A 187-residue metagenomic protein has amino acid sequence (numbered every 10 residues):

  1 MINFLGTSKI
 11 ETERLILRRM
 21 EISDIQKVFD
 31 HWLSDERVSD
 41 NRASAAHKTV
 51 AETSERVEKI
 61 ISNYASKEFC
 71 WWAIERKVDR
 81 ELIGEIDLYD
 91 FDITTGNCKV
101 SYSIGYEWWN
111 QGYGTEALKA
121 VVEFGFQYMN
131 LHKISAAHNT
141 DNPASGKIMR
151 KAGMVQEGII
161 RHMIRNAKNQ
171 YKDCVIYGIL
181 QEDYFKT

Functional and structural regions predicted by a protein language model:
M1-K27, H31-S39, E58, E75-T187: Acyl-donor (CoA/ACP) binding surface of acyl/acetyltransferases
W32, R42, Y64-A65: Hydrophobic residues in alpha-helical segments
R37-K59: Conserved GNAT-fold acetyl-CoA-binding loop/helix
S44-A45, S66, G96: Short, surface-exposed helix-loop/turn micro-motifs enriched in polar/charged residues
A45-T49, C70, D141: Short, conserved alpha-helical segments within structured domains
I60-A73: A short helix-loop-beta-strand connector motif used in the catalytic cores of GNAT acetyltransferases and, in some
